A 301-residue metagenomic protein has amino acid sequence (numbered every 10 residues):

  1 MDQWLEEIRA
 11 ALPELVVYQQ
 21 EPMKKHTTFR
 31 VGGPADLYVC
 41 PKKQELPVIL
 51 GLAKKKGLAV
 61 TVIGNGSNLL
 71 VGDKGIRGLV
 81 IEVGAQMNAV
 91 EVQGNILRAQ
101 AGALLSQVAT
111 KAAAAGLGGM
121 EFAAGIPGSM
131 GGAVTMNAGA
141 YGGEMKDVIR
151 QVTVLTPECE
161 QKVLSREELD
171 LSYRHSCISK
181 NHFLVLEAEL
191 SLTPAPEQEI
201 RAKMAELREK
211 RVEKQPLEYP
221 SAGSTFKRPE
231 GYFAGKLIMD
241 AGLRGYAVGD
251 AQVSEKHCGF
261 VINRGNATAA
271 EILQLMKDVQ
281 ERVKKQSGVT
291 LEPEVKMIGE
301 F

Functional and structural regions predicted by a protein language model:
D2-M130: Anion-binding (especially nucleotide phosphate/pyrophosphate-binding) glycine-rich loop and adjoining beta-alpha core
L5, R9, L46, L50 (+6 more regions): A generic alpha-helix structural signal
Y18-Q19, K25, L155-Q274, D278-R282 (+1 more regions): Phosphate/pyrophosphate- and phosphate-bearing ligand-binding catalytic cores of soluble enzymes
G32-Q44, L70-N88, T135-R166, K180-E187: Structural signature of FAD isoalloxazine-binding scaffolds in flavoprotein oxidoreductases
P34-A35, G66-L70, K74-R77, L104 (+8 more regions): Gly/Ser/Thr-rich beta-alpha loop segments that engage phosphate groups in nucleotides
N68-L69, A109-A112, M120-A124, N137-E144 (+2 more regions): A generic local secondary-structure boundary/capping motif
L105, A109, A123, P127 (+4 more regions): Hydrophobic, well-ordered secondary-structure segments
A112, M130, V134-A138, T153-T156 (+2 more regions): Short, well-ordered alpha-helical segments in soluble proteins
